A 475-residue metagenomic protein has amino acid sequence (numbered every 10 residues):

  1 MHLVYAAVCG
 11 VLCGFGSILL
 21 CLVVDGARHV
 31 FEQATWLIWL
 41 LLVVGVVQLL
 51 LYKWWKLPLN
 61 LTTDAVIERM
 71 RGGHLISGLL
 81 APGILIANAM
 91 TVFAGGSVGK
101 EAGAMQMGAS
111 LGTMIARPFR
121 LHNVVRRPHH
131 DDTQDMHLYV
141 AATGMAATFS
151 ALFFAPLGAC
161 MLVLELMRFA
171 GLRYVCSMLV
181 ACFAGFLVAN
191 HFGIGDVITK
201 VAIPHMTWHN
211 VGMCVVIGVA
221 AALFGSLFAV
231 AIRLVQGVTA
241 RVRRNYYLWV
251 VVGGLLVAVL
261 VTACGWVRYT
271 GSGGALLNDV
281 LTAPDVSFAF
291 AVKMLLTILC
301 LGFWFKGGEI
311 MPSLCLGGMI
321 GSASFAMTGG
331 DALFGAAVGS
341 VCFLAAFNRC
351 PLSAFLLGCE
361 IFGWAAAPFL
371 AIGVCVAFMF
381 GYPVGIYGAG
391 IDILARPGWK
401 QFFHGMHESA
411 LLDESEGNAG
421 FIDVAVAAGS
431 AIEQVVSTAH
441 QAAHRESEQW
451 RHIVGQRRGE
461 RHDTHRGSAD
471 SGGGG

Functional and structural regions predicted by a protein language model:
M1-G475: Alpha-helical transmembrane segments and immediately membrane-proximal extracytoplasmic
